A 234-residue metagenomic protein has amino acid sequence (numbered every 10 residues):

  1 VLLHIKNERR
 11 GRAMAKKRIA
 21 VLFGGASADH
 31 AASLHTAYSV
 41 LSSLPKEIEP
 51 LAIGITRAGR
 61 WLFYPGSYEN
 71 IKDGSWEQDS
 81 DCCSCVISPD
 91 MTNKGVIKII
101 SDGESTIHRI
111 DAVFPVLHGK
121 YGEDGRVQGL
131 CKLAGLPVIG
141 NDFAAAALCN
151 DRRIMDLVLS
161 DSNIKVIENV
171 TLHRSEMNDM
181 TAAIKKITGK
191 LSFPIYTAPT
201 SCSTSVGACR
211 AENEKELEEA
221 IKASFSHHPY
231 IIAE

Functional and structural regions predicted by a protein language model:
E8-A144, L148-N150, I154, D161 (+1 more regions): ATP-binding N-terminal substructure of ATP-dependent carboxylate-amine bond-forming enzymes
H108, I164, L191: Structured loop/turn residues at beta-strand edges in well-structured enzyme cores
V158-V166, A223: Basic phosphate/pyrophosphate-binding loop/patch that engages nucleotide-derived ligands
L159-S160, I187-A208, P229-E234: ATP-grasp fold ATP-binding core
K165-H173, A198: Phosphate/pyrophosphate-binding betaalpha-module
C209-E234: Phosphate-binding site of ATP-dependent enzymes
